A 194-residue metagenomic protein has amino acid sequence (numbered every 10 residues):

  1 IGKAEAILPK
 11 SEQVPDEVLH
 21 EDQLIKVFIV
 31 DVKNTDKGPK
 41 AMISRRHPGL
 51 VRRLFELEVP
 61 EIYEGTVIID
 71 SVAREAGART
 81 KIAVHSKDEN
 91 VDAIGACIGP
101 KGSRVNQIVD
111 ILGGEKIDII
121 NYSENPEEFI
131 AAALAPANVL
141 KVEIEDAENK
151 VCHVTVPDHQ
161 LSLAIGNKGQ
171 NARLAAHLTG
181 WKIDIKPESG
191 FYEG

Functional and structural regions predicted by a protein language model:
I1-G194: RNA-contacting regions in translation and RNA-metabolism proteins, encompassing KH/S1 modules where present
